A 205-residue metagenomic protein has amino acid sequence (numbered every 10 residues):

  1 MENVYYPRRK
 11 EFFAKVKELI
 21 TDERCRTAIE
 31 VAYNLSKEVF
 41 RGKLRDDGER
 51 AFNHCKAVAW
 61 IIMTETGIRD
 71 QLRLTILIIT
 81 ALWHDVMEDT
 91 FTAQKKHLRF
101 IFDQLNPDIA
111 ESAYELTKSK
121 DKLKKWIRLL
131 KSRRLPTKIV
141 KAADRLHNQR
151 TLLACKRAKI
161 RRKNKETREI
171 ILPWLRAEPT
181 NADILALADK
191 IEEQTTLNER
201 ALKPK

Functional and structural regions predicted by a protein language model:
M1-K205: Active-site helical microenvironments for divalent-metal-assisted chemistry
